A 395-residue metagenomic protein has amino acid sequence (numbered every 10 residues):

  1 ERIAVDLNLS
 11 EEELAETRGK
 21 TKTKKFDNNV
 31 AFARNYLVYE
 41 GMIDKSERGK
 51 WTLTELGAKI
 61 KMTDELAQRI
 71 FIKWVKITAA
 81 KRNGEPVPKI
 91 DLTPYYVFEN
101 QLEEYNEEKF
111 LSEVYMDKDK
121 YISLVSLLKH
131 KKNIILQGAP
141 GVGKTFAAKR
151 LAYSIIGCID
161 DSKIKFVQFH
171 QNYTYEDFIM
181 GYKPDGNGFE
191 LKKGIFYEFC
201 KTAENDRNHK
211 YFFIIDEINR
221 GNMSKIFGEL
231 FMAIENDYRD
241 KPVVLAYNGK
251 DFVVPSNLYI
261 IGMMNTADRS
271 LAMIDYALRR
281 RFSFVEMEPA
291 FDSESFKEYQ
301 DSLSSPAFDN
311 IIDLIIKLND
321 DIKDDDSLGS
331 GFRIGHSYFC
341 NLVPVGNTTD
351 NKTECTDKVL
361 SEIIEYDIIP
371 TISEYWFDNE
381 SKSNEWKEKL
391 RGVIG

Functional and structural regions predicted by a protein language model:
R2, L56, R281, G335: Short acidic/histidine-centered micro-motifs embedded in hydrophobic/aromatic stretches that mark compact functional
A4-V30: Short, positively charged loop/turn segments that connect secondary-structure elements
K22-Y39, K45-S46: Short amphipathic alpha-helical interaction segments
D44-Q68: Accessory beta->alpha helical hairpin/"wing" motif in late/C-terminal subdomains of nucleic-acid enzymes
I70-Y95: Leucine-rich, amphipathic alpha-helical/linker segments
P94-L328, T349-E362, P370, E374-E388 (+1 more regions): AAA+ P-loop NTPase catalytic core and its hallmark functional loops
L328-S337: The conserved phosphate-sensing helix
